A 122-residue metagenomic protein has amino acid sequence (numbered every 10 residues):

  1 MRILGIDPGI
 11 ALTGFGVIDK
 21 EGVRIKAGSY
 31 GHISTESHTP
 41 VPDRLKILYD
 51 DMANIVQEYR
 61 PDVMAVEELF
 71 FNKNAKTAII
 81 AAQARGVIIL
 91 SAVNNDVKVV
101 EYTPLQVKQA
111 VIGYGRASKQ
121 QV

Functional and structural regions predicted by a protein language model:
M1-V122: Phosphate- and other anionic-substrate recognition elements at nucleic-acid/protein interfaces
